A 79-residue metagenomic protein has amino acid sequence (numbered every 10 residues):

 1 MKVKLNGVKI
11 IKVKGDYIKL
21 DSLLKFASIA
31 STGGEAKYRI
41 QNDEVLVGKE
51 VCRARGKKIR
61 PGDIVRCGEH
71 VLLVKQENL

Functional and structural regions predicted by a protein language model:
M1-K2, L79: Acidic/polar low-complexity segments and flexible, solvent-exposed patches
K2-K4, K58: Membrane-interacting alpha-helical segments
K4-I18: A detector for short, charged/polar N-terminal pre-domain segments
I18-P61: A basic, amphipathic helix-loop patch mediating RNA/tRNA/ribosome contacts
A54-L79: C-terminal structural segments of small proteins and small subunits
